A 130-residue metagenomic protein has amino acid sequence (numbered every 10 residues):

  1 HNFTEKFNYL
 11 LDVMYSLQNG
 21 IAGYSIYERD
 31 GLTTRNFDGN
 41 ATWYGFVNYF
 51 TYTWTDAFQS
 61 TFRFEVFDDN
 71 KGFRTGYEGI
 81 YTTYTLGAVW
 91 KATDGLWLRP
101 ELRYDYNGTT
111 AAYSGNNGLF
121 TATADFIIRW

Functional and structural regions predicted by a protein language model:
H1-W130: Outer-membrane beta-barrel pore domains
